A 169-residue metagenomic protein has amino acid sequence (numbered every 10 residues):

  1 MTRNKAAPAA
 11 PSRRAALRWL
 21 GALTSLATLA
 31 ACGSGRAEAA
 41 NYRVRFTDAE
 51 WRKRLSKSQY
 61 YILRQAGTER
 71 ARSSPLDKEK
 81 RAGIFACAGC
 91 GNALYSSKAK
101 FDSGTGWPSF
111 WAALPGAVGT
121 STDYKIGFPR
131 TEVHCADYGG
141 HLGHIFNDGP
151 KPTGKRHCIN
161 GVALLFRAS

Functional and structural regions predicted by a protein language model:
M1-P11, A22-L26: N-terminal secretory signal peptides
A30-I62, R70: C-terminal segment of N-terminal export signals and the immediately downstream linker at the start of the mature
L63-K80: N-terminal post-signal-peptidase region of extra-cytosolic proteins
K80-S109: Mid-length scaffold segments of soluble, non-membrane domains
I84, E132, K155: Residues immediately within or flanking Cys/His clusters that coordinate Zn2+ in small zinc-binding modules
C87, C135-Y138: Short cysteine-rich clusters marking metal-coordination/redox-active sites
G91, G139, V162: Cys/His-coordinated zinc-binding microdomains
S96-S97, H144-I145, R167: Short, non-ligating residues that shape and space the ligands of small metal-coordination modules and catalytic
